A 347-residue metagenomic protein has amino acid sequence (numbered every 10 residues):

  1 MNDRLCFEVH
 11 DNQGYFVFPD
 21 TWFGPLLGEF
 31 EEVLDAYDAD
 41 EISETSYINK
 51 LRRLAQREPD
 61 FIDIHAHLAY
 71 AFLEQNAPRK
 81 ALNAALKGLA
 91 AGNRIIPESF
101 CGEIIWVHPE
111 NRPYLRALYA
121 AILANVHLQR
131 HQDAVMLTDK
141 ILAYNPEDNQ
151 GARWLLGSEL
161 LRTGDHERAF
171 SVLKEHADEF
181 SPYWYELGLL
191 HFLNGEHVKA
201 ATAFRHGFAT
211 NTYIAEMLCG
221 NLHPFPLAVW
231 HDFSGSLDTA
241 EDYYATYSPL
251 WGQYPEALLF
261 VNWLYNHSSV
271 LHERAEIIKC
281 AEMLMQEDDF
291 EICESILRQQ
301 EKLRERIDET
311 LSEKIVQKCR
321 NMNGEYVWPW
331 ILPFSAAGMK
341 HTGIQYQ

Functional and structural regions predicted by a protein language model:
F18, R53-R57, L89-E110, L142-Y144: Flexible helix-coil transition and linker loops at the boundaries of alpha-helical arrays
W22-R57, Y119-H127: Alpha-helical segment of the N-proximal tetratricopeptide repeat
A39-E41, Q75, L128, T163 (+1 more regions): Structural motif corresponding to the intra-repeat A-B loop/turn of tetratricopeptide repeats
I42-E44, P78, A85, H131 (+2 more regions): TPR-repeat structural position
I64, E98, A117, G151-A152 (+2 more regions): TPR alpha-solenoid repeat register
R79-R94, D139-D148, L161, K174-S181 (+3 more regions): TPR/TPR-like (Sel1-like) alpha-helical repeat modules
H191-T342, Y346: Long, ordered, amphipathic alpha-helical scaffolds
